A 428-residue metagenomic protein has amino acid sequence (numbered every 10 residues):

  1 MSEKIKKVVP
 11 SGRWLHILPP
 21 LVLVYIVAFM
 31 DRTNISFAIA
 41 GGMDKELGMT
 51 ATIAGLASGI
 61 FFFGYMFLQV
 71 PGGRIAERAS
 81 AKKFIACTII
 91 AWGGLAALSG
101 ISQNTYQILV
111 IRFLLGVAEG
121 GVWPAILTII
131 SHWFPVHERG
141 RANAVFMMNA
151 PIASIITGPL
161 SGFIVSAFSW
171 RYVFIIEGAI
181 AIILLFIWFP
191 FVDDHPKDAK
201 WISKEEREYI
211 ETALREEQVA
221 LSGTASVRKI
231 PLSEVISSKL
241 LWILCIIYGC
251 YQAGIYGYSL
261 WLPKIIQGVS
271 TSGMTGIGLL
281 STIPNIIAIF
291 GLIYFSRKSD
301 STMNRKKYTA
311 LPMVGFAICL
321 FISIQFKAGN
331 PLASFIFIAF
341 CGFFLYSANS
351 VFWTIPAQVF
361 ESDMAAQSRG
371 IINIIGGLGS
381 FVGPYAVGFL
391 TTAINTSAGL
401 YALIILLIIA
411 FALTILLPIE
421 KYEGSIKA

Functional and structural regions predicted by a protein language model:
S36-F37, S233-L292, N349, W353: Extracytoplasmic gate region of multi-pass secondary transporters
G48, S80, I101-Q107, A118 (+5 more regions): Helix-breaking motifs and short loop linkers at transmembrane-helix boundaries and internal kinks in secondary membrane
F67-Y106: Conserved MFS/SLC helix-loop-helix module at the cytosolic interface between two early adjacent transmembrane helices
L68-S80, L292-N304, T391: Helix-to-loop junctions at the C-terminal end of transmembrane segments in multipass secondary transporters
E77-I89, D300-M313: Cytoplasmic membrane-interface "Motif A"-like loop-to-helix N-cap segments of 12-TM Major Facilitator Superfamily
I111-N149: Cytoplasmic helix-loop-helix junction between adjacent transmembrane helices in 12-TM secondary transporters
F146-A199: Helix-loop-helix hairpin linking two adjacent transmembrane segments in secondary transporters
M303-I355: C-terminal transmembrane helical hairpin of 12-TM major facilitator-type secondary transporters
